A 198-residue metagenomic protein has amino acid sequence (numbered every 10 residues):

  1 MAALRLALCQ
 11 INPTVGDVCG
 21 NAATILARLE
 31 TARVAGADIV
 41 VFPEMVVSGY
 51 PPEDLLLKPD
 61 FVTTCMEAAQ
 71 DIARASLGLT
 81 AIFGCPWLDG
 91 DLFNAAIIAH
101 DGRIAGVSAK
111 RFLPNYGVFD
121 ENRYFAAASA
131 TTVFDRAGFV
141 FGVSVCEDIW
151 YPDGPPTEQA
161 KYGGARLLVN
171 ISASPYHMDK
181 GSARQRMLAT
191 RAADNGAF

Functional and structural regions predicted by a protein language model:
M1-F198: Enzyme catalytic cores with a strong preference for nitrogen-chemistry domains
